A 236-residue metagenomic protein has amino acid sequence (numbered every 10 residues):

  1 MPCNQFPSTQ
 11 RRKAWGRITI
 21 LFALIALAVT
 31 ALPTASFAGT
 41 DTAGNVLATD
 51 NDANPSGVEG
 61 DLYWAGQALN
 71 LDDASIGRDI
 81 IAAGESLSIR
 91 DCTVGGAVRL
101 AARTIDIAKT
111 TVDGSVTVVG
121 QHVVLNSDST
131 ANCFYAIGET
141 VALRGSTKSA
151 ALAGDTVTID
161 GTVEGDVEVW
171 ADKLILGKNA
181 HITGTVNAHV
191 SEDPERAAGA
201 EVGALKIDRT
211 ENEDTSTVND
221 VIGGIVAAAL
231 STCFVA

Functional and structural regions predicted by a protein language model:
M1-A14: N-terminal secretory signal peptides that target proteins for export/translocation
T9-Q10, F37, G57, T232: Compositionally biased regions
W15-F22, I225, A229: Alpha-helical transmembrane segments
T19-A31: Bacterial N-terminal signal peptides
S36-V221, I225: Soluble extramembrane regions of membrane proteins in the secretory/endomembrane system
D220-A236: Core alpha-helical transmembrane segments of integral membrane proteins
